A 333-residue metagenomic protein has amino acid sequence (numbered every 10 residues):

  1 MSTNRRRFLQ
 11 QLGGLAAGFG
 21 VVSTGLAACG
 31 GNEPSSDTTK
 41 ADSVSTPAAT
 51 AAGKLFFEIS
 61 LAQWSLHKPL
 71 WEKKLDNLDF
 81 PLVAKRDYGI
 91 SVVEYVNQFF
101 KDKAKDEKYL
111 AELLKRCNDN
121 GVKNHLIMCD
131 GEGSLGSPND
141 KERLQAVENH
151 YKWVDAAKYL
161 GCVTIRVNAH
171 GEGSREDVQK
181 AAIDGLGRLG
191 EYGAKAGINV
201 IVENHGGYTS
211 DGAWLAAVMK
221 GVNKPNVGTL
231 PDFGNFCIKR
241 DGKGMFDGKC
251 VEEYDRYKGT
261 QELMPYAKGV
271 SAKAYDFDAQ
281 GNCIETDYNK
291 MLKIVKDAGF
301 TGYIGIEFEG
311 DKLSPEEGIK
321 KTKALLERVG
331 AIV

Functional and structural regions predicted by a protein language model:
M1-T3, R7: Secretory targeting signals
R7-A28: N-terminal export signals
G25-W64: C-terminal segment of N-terminal export signals and the immediately downstream linker at the start of the mature
K54-F56, V92-V93, G187-K293: Acidic/histidine-rich catalytic cores of soluble enzymes
W71-R86, L144-D155, E252-T260: Short, acidic/polar
N77, L110, A146-H150, Q179-A182 (+8 more regions): Aromatic/hydrophobic pocket-lining residues that form the small-molecule binding cavity in soluble enzyme cores
R86-G187, A194-N199, P225, N235-K243 (+5 more regions): Structural motif corresponding to the early beta-alpha repeats
E316-A331: C-terminal helical cap(s) of enzyme catalytic domains, especially alpha/beta-barrels
